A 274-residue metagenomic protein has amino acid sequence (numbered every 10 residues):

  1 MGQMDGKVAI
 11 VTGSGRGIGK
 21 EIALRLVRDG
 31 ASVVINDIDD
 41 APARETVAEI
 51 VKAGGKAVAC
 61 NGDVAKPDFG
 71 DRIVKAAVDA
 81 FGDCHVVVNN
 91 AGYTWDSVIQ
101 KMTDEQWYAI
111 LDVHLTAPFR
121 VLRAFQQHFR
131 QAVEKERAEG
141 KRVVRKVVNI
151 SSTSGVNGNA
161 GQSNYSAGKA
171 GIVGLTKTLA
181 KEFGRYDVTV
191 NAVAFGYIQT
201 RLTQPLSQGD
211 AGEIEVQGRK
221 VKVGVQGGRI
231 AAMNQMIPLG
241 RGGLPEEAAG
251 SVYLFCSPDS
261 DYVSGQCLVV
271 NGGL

Functional and structural regions predicted by a protein language model:
G2-V34: Canonical Rossmann dinucleotide-binding motif of NAD(H)/NADP(H)-dependent dehydrogenases/reductases, specifically
F81, R241-V270: C-terminal substrate-recognition "lid" of short-chain dehydrogenase/reductases
V98-I99, T103-L111, M233: Substrate-binding pocket helix/loop in short-chain dehydrogenase/reductase
L122, G168, T176: Active-site helix of classical SDR
Q127, K181-E182, D261: Alpha-helical segment proximal to the catalytic Tyr-Lys
S152: Residue(s) in the substrate-gating loop at a strand-loop-helix junction that position the organic substrate next
G184, T189, V263-G265: Short, small/polar-rich loop/turn modules that mediate ligand/substrate recognition or access, typified
